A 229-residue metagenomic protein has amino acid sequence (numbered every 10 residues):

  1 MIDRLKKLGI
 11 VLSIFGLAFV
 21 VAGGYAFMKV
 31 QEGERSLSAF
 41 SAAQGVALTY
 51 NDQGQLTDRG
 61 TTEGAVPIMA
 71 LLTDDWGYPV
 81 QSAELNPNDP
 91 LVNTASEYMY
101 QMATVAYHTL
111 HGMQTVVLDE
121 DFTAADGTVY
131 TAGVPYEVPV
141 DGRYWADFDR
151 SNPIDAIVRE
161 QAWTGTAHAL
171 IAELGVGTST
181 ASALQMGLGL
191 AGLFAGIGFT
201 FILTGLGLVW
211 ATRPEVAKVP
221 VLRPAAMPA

Functional and structural regions predicted by a protein language model:
M1-G9, T180-A229: Juxtamembrane interface at the cytosolic side of transmembrane helices
M1-R35, A226-P228: Internal alpha-helical transmembrane segments
A22-T61: Membrane-helix exit/juxtamembrane interface segments
S38-S41, F122, A191: Flexible domain-boundary/linker segments
A39, A103, Y107, A172 (+1 more regions): Charged/polar, solvent-exposed surface patches and flexible loops
T49-G165: Long, solvent-exposed extracytoplasmic domains/loops
R143-G196: Short, aromatic-rich amphipathic segments at membrane interfaces that lie adjacent to a transmembrane helix or signal
